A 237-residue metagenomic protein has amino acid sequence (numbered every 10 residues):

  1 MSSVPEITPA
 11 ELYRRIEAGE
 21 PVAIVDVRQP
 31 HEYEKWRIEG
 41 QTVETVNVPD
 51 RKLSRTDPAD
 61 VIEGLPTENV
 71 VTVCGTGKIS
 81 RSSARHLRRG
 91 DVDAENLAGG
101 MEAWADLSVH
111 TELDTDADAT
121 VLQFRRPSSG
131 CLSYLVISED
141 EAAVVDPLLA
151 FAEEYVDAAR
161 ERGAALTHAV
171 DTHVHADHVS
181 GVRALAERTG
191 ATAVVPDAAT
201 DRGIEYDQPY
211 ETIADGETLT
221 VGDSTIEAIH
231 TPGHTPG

Functional and structural regions predicted by a protein language model:
M1-E44, E102, D106-G130: Flexible, polar/low-complexity N-terminal or interdomain linker segments that lie immediately upstream of folded
S2, R81-D114, E141-P147: Metallo-beta-lactamase
R14-I16, R55-P66, E154-R162, T218-G222: Short amphipathic alpha-helix with an adjacent loop that forms part of the alpha/beta core around
Q29, K52, L149, A176 (+2 more regions): Short, glycine/acidic-enriched loop or turn micro-motifs at the edges of active sites
V46-D50, T56-E102: Catalytic cysteine-centered active loop of the rhodanese-like fold, especially the PTP/DSP P-loop
D114-R162: Conserved beta-strand hairpin/beta-sheet module of binuclear metal-dependent hydrolase folds, prominently
V121-F124, S133-I137, G216-G237: Core dinuclear metal-dependent hydrolase active-site scaffold
F151-H230: Active-site HxH/HxHxD metal-binding segment of metal-dependent hydrolases
